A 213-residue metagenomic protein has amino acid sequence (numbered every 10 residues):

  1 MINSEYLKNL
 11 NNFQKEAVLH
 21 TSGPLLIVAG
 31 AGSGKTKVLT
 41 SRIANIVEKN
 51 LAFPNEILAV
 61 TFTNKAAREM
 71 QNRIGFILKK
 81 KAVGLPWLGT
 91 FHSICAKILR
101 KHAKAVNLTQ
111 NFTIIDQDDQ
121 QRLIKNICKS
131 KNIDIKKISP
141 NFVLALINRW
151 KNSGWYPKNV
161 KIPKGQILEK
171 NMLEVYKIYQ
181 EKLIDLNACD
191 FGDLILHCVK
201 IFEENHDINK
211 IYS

Functional and structural regions predicted by a protein language model:
M1-S4, S33: Non-catalytic interaction surface on structured domains
N3-E5, S22-G23, A44-I211: A basic/glycine-biased coupling hinge at the interface between accessory DNA-binding modules
K8-L19: Pre-Walker A adenine-sensing motif
N11, T40, G192: Glycine-rich phosphate-binding loop at the start of an alpha helix
A17, A29-A31, A59, A66-A67: Small-residue (primarily alanine) positions within well-ordered alpha-helices, especially packing/interaction faces
S22-S41: Walker A/P-loop
